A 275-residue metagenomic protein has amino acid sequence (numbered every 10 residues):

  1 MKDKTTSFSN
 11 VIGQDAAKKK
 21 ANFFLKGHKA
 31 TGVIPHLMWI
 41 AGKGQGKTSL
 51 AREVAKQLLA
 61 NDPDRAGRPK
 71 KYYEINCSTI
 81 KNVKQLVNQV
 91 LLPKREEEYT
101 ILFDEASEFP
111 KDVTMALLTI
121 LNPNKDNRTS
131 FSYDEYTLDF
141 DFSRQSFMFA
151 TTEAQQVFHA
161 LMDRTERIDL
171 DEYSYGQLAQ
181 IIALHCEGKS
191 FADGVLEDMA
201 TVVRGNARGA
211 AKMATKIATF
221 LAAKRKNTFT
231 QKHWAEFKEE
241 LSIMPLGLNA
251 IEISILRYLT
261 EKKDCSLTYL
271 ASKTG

Functional and structural regions predicted by a protein language model:
M1-G42: Pre-Walker A (pre-P-loop) alpha-helix and adjacent loop at the N terminus of AAA/AAA+ ATPase modules, a conserved
K26, K111-R144, Q156: Conserved catalytic/switch belt of AAA+ P-loop NTPases
K26-I75, N88-R95: Walker A/P-loop
I40, E187, G194-G209, I243: A short helix-loop-helix "switch/interaction" segment in the helical subdomain of ASCE P-loop NTPases
N76, T151-T152, E166-L178: Conserved AAA+ ATPase "SRH/arginine-finger" region at the nucleotide-binding site
M115-L118, T152-E166: Short regulatory helix/loop adjacent to the ATP-binding pocket of P-loop NTPases
L196, A214, T219-M244, E252: Conserved C-terminal helix/linker of AAA+ ATPases
E197-V202, R208-A223, S254-R257, Y269: C-terminal helical "lid" of AAA+/P-loop NTPase domains
